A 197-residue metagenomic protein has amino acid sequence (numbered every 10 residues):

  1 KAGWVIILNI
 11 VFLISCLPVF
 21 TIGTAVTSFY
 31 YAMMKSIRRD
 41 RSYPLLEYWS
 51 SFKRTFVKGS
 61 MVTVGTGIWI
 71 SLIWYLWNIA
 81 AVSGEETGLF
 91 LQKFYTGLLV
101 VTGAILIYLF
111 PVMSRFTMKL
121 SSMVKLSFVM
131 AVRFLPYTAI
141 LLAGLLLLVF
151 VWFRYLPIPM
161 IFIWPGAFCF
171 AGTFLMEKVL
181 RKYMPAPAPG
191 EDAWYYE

Functional and structural regions predicted by a protein language model:
K1-Y95, T102-E197: Helix-coil boundary and N-terminal low-complexity module in membrane systems
